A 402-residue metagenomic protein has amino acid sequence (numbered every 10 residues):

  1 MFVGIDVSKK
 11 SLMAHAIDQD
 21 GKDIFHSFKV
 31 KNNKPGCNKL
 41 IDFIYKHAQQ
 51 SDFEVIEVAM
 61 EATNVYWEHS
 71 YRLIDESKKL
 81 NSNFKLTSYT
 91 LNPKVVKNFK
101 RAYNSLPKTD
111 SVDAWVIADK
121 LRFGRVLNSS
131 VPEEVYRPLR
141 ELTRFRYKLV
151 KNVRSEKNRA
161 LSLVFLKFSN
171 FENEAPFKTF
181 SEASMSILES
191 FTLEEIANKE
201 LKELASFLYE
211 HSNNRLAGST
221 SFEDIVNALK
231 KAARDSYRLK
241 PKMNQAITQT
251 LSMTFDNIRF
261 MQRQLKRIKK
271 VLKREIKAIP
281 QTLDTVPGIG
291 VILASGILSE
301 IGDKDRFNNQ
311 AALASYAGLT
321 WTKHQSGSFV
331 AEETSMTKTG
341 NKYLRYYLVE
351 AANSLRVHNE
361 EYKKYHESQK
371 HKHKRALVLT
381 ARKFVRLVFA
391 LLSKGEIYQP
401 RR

Functional and structural regions predicted by a protein language model:
M1-R402: A detector of single, family-specific signature residues that are central to catalytic or substrate-handling motifs
